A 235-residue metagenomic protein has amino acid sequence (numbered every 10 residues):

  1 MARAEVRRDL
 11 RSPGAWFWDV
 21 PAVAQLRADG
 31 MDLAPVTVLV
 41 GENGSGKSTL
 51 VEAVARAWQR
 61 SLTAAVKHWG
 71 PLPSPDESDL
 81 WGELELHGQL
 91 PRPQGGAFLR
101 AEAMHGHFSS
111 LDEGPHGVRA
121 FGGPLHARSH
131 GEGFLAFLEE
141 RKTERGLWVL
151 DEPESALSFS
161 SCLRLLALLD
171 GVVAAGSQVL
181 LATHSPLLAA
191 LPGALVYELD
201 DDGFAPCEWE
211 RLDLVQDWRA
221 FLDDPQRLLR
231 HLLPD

Functional and structural regions predicted by a protein language model:
M1-A28: N-terminal pre-Walker A segment at the start of P-loop NTPase domains
Q25-A34, E42, R141-T143, G171: Phosphate-binding P-loop
P35-H68: Phosphate-binding glycine-rich loops of NTP-binding sites
W58-H87: Flexible phosphate/Mg2+-sensing switch loops adjacent to catalytic phosphate-binding sites
S78-A97, A103, S109: Nucleotide-state sensing region of NTPase/ATPase domains
G106-R128: Conserved P-loop NTPase mechanochemical-coupling segment
P124, R128-E152, S160-V172: GG-anchored amphipathic helix commonly corresponding to the ABC/SMC/Rad50 NBD signature/C-loop
S160-L181, S185-D235: C-terminal lobe/lid and adjacent interdomain/linker elements of RecA-like ASCE P-loop ATPase modules
